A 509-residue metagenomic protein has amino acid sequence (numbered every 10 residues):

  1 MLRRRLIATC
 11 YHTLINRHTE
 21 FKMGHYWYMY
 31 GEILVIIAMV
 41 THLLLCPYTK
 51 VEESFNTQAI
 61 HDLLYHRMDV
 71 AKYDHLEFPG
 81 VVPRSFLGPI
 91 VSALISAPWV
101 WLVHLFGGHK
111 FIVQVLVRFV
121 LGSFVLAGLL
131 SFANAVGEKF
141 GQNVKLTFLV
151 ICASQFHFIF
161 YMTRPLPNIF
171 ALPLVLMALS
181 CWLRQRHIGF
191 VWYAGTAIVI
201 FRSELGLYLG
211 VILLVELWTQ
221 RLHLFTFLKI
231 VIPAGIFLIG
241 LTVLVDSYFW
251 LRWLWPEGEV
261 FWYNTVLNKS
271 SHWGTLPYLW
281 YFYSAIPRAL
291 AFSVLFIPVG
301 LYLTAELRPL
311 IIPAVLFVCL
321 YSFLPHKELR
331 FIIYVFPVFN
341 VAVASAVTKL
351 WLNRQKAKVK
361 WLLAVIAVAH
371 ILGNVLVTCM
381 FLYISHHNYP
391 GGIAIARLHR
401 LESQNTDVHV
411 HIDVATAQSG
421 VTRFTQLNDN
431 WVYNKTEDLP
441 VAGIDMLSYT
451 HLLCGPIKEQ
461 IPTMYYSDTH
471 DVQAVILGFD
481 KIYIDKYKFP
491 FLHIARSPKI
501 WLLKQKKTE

Functional and structural regions predicted by a protein language model:
C10, A178-I239, L301-Y302, V341 (+1 more regions): Perimembrane helix-loop-helix junctions
G31-V35, G240, L307-F317, V341 (+1 more regions): Signature aromatic-anchored transmembrane alpha helix within multi-pass, membrane-resident enzymes that catalyze glycan
A38-V40, S54-P83, L87, L94-H104: Extracytosolic helix-loop segments that constitute the early lumenal/periplasmic catalytic or substrate-binding loops
T49-V51, F160-F170, L329: Short acidic/glycine- and proline-prone juxtamembrane loop motifs at membrane-interface regions of multi-pass membrane
V100, V115-V144: Transmembrane-helix motifs of polytopic, lipid-linked glycan transferases
L130-N134, V150-F160, F170-F190, V338-A342: Specific aromatic-rich, kink-prone transmembrane helix
Y283-L310, V318: Hydrophobic, aromatic-rich transmembrane alpha-helices and their immediate juxtamembrane boundary segments
Q355-E509: Catalytic lumenal/periplasmic loop and adjoining terminal transmembrane helix of membrane glycan-assembly enzymes
